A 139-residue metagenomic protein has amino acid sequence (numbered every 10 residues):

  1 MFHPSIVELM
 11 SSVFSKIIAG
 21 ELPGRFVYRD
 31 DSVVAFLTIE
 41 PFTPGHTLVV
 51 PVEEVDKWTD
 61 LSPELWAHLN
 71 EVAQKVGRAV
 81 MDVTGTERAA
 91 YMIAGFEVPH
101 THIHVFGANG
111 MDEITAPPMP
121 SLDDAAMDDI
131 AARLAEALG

Functional and structural regions predicted by a protein language model:
F2-G139: HIT superfamily nucleotide-processing domains
